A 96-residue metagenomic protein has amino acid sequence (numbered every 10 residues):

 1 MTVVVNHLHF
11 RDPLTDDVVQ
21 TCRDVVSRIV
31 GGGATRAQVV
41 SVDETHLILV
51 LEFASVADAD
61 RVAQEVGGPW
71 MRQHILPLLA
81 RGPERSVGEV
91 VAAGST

Functional and structural regions predicted by a protein language model:
M1-V66, L78-T96: Short S/T/G/P-rich N-terminal loop/turn motif that feeds into the first structured element of a domain
G68-L76: Outer-membrane beta-barrel domain signature
